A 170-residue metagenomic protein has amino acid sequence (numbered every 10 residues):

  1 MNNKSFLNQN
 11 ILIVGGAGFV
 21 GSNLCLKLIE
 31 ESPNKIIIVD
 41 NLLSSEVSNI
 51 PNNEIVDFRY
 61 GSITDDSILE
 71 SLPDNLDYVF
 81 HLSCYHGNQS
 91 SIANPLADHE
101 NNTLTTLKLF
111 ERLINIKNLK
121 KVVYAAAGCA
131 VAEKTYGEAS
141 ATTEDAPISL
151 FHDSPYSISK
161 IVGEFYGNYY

Functional and structural regions predicted by a protein language model:
L12-E31: N-terminal Rossmann NAD(P)H-binding glycine-rich loop of SDR-like oxidoreductase domains
V14, V39, V79-S83, V122-G128: SDR active-site strand-loop-helix element
L26, T103-K117: Amphipathic alpha-helical dimer-interface segment in Rossmann-like NAD(P)H-dependent oxidoreductases
P33-N34, L113-K121: A short helix->loop->beta-strand "cap" motif at the edges of active sites that frequently abuts
P33-S44: Conserved glycine-rich Rossmann-like NAD(P)H-binding loop of the short-chain dehydrogenase/reductase
E54-D65: Rossmann-fold cofactor-recognition segment
I63-N101: NAD(P)H-binding glycine-rich loop region in Rossmannoid oxidoreductase-like domains and their noncatalytic homologs
A93-K108, K121, C129-Y170: Catalytic helix-loop patch of NAD(P)-dependent Rossmann-fold dehydrogenases
